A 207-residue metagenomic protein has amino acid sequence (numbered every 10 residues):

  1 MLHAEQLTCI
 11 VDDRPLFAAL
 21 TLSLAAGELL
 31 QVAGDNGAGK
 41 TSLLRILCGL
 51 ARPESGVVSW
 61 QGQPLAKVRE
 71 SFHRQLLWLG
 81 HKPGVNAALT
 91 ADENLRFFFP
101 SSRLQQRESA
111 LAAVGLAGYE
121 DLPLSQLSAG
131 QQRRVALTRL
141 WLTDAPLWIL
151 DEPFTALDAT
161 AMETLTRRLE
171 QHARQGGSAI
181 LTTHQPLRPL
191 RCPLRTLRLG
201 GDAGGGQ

Functional and structural regions predicted by a protein language model:
C48: Helix-to-loop junction immediately C-terminal to a conserved catalytic motif
P53-F72: Conserved ABC transporter NBD signature motif
K82, A87-R103: Q-loop/switch helix immediately C-terminal to the Walker
Q105-Y119: Conserved ABC ATPase "signature" region
P123-S128: Conserved ABC ATPase signature
L137, G176: Hydrophobic anchor residue at the start of the ABC signature
W148-E152: Catalytic Walker B motif of ABC-type/P-loop ATPase nucleotide-binding domains
